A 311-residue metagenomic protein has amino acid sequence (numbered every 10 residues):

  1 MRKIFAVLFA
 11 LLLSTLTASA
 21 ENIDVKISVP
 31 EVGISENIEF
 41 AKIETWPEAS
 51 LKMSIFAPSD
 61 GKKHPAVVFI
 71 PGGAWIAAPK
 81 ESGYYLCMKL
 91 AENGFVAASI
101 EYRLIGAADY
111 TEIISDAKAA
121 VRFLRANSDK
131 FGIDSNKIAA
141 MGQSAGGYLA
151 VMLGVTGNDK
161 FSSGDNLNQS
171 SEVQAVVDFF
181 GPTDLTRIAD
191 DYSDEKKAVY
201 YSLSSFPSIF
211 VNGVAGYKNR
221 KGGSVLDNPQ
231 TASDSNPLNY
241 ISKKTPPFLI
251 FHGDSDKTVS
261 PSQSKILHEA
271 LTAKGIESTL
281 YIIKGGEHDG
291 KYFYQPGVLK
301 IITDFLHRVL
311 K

Functional and structural regions predicted by a protein language model:
M1-I4: Positively charged n-region of N-terminal signal peptides that target proteins for export
A6-T15: Bacterial N-terminal signal peptides
L16-A20: Sec/Tat signal peptide C-region and signal peptidase I cleavage site
E21-K311: Alpha/beta-hydrolase superfamily serine-hydrolase fold, recognizing
